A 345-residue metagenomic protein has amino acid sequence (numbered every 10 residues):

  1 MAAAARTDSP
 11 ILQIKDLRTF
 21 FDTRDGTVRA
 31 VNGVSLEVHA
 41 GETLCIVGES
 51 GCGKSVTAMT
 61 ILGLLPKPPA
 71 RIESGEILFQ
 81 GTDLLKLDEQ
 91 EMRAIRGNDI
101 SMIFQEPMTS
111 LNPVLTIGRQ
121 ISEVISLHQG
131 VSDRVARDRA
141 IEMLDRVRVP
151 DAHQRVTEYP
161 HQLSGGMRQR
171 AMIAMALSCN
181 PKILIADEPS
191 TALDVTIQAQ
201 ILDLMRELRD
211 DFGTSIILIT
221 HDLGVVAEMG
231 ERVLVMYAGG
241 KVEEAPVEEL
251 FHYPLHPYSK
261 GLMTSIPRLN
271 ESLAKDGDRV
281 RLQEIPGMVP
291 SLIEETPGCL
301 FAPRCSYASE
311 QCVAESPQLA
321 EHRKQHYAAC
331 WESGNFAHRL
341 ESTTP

Functional and structural regions predicted by a protein language model:
D8-P10, P150-Q154, P246-P345: Short catalytic/signature loops enriched in Gly
P68, L84-S101, L127, E249-P254 (+1 more regions): ABC ATPase NBD coupling module
I72-D83: Conserved ABC transporter NBD signature motif
E158-L163, M167: Conserved ABC ATPase signature
S178-K182: A short, proline-enriched helix->beta-strand linker immediately N-terminal to the Walker B motif in ABC-type P-loop
I185-P189, L193-D276: P-loop NTP-binding/switch modules centered on Walker-like glycine-rich loops
